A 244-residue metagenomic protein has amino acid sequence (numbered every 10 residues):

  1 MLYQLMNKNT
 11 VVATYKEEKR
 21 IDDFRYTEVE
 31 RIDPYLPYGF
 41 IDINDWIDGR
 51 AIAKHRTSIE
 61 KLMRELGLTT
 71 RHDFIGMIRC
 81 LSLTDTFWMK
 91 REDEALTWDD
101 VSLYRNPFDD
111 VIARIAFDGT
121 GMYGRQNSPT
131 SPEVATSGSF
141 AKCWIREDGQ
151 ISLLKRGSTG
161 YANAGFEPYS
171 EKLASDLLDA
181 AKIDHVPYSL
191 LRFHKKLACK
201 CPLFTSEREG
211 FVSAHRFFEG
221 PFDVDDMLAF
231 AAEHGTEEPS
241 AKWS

Functional and structural regions predicted by a protein language model:
M1-S244: Phosphate/dinucleotide-binding and metal-coordinating scaffold of catalytic cores in nucleotide-dependent enzymes
